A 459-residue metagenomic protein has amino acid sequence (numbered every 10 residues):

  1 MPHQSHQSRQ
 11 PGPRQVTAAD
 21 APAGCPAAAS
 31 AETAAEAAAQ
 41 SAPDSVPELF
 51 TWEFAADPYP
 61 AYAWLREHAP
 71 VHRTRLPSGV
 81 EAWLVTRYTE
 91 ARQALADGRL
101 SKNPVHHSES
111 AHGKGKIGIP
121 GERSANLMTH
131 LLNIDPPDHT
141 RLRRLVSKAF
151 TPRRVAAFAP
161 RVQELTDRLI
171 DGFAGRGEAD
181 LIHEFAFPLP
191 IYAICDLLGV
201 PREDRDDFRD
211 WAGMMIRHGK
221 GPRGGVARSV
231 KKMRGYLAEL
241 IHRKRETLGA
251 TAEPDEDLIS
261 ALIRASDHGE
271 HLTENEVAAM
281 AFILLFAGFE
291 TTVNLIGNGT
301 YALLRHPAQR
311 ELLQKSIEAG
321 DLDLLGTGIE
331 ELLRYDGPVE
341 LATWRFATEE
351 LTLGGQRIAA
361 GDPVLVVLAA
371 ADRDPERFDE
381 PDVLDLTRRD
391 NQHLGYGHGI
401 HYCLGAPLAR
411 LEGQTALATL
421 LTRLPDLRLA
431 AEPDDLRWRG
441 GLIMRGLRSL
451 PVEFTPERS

Functional and structural regions predicted by a protein language model:
M1-S459: Cytochrome P450
